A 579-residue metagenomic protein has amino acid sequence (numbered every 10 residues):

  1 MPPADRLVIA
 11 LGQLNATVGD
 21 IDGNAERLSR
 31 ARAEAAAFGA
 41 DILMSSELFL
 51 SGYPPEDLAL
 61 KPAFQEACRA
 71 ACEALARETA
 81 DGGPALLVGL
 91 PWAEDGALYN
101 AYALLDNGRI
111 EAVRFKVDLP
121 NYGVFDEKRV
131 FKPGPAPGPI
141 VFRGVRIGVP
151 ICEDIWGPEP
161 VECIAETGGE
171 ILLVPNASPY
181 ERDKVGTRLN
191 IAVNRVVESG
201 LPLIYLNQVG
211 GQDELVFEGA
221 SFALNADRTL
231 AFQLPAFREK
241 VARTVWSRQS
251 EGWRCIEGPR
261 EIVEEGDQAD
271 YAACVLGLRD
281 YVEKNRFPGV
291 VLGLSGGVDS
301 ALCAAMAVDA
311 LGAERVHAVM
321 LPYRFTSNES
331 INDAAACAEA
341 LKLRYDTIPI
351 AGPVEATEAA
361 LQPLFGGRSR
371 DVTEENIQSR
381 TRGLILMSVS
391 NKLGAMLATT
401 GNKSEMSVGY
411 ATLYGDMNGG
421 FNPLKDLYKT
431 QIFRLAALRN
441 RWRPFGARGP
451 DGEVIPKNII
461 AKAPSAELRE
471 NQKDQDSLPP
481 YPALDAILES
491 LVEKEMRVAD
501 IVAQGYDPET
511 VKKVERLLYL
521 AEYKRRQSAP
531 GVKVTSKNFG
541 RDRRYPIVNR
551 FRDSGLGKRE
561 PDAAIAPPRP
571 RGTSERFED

Functional and structural regions predicted by a protein language model:
M1-G293, A304-A313, M320, Y345: Enzyme catalytic cores with a strong preference for nitrogen-chemistry domains
V141-R143, G200, A226, R254-S295 (+1 more regions): ATP/NTP-dependent adenylation/nucleotidyl-transfer catalytic domains that generate, transfer, or process NMP-activated
